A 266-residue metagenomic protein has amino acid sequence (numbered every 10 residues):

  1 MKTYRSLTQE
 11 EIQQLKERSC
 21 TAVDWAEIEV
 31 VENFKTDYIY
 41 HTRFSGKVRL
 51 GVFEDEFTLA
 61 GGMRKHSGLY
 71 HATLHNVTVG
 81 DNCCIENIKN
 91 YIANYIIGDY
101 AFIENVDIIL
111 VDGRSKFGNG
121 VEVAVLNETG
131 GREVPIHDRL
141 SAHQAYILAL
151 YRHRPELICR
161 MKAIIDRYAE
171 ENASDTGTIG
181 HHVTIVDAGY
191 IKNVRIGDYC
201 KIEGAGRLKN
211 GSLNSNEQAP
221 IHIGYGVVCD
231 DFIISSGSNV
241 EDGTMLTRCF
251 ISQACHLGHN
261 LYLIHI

Functional and structural regions predicted by a protein language model:
M1-G177, H181-H182, Y199: Terminal amphipathic alpha-helical/low-complexity segments used for targeting or macromolecular assembly
E29, N33-I39, A205-G206, G224-G226 (+1 more regions): Eukaryotic alpha-helical scaffold "rod" segments
S45, G80, E86, G98 (+12 more regions): Feature marks extracellular polysaccharide-active and adherence modules
S67-G68, T184, I221-H222, N239: Glycine-rich beta-solenoid repeat tracts in large extracellular/virion proteins
A72, N90, G189, V227 (+1 more regions): Short, small/polar residue-rich loop motifs at catalytic or cofactor-binding pockets
T73, Y190, R207, M245 (+1 more regions): Beta-rich catalytic cores
I264-I266: Conserved small/polar residues in nucleotide/adenosyl-binding loops
